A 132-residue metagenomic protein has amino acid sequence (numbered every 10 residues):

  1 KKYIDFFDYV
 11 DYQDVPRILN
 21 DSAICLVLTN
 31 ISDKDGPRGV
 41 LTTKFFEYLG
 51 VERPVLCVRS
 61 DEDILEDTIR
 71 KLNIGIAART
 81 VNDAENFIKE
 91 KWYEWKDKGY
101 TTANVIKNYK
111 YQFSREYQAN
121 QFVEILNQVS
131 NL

Functional and structural regions predicted by a protein language model:
K1-P16: Nucleotide-activated donor-binding/catalytic signature segment of Leloir-type glycosyltransferases, i.e., the conserved
V10-D11, L41, D61, T80 (+1 more regions): Short loop/turn segments at beta->alpha junctions
Q13-V15, K44, D83, F87: Short acidic active-site motifs
P16, R38-V51, E66-D67: Short alpha-helical segment that forms part of, or immediately flanks, the ligand-binding pocket in carbohydrate-active
L19-V40: Acidic donor-binding loop of glycosyltransferase active sites
C25-V27, E47-R59: Short hydrophobic beta-strand element within catalytic cores of glycosyltransferases and related nucleotide-activated
S60-E90: Change "using UDP/GDP/dTDP sugars" to "using nucleotide sugars
R79-N82, K96-Q128: A charged, aromatic-enriched C-terminal amphipathic alpha-helix characteristic of glycosyltransferases across folds
